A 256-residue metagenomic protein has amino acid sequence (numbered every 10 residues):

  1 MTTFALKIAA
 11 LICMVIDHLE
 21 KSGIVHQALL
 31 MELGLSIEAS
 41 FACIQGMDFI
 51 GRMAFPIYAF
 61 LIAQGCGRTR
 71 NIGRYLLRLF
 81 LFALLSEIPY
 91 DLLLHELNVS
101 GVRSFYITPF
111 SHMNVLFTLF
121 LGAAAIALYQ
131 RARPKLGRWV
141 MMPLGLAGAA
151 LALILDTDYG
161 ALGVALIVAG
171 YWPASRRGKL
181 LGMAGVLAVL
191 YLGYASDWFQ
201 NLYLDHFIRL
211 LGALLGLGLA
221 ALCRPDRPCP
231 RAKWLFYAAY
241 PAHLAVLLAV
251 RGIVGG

Functional and structural regions predicted by a protein language model:
M1-G256: Alpha-helical transmembrane segments and their immediate juxtamembrane cytosolic regions
